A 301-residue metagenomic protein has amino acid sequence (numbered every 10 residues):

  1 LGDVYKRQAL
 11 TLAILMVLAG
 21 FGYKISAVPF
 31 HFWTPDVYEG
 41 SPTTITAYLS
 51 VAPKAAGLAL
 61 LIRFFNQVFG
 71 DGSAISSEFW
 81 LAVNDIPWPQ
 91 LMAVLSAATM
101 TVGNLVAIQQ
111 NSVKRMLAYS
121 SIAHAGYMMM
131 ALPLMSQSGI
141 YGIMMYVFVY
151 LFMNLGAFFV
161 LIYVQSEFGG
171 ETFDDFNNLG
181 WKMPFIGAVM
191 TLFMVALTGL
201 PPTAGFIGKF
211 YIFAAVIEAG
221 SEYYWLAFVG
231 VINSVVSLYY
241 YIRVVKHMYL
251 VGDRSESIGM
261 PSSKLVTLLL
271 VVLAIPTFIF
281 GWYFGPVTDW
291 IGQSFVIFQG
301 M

Functional and structural regions predicted by a protein language model:
D3-M301: Alpha-helical transmembrane segments of multi-pass membrane proteins predominantly involved in bioenergetics
